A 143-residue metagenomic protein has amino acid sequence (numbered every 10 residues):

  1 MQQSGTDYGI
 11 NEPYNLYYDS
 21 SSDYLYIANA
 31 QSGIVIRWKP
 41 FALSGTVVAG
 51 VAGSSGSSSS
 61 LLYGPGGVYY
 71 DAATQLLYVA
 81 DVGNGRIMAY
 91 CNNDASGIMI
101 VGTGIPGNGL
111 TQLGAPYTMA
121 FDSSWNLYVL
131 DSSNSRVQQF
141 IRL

Functional and structural regions predicted by a protein language model:
M1-Y14, F41-G66, N93-Y117: Gly/Pro-rich loop segments of beta-rich domains
Y18-S22, Y70-T74, F121-S124: Residue-level detector of Asp-centered blade-edge/turn motifs that repeat once per structural unit in beta-propeller
S21, A30, P40, A73 (+3 more regions): Short loop/turn segments immediately following the C-termini of beta-strands
Y24-I27, L76-Y78, N126-V129: Conserved beta-propeller blade signature
Y26, R37-W38, A49, Y78 (+2 more regions): A structural feature that tracks compact, well-ordered secondary-structure segments with a strong bias toward
G33-I36, G45, G85-M88, S135-V137: Structural signal for beta-propeller blades
S59, Y63-C91: Loop/turn-rich, solvent-exposed surfaces of beta-rich toroidal or solenoidal domains
A115-L143: Blade-level signature of beta-propeller repeat domains, shared across WD40, Kelch, NHL, RCC1 and BNR/Asp-box propellers
